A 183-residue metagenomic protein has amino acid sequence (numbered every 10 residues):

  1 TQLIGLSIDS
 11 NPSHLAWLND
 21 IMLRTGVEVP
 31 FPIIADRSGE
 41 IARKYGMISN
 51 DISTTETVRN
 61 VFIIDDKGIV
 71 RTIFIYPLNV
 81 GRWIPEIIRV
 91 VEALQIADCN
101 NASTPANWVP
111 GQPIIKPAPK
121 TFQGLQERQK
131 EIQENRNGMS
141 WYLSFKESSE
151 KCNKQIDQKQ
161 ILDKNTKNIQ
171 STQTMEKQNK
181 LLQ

Functional and structural regions predicted by a protein language model:
T1-Q183: Chalcogenol-based redox active-site neighborhoods
